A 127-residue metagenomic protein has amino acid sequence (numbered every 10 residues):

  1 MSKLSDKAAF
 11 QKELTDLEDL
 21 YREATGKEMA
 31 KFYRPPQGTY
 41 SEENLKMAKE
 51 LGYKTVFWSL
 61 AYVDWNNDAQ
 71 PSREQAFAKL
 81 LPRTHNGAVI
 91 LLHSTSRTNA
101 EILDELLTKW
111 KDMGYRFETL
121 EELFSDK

Functional and structural regions predicted by a protein language model:
M1-T25, T39-N86, N99-E101, E105: Alpha-helical scaffold elements lining the catalytic groove of polysaccharide deacetylases
K27-F32: A short coil-to-beta-strand element that immediately follows conserved catalytic motifs
Y33-P36, A48, T55, I90 (+2 more regions): Conserved, mostly hydrophobic/aromatic
R34-G38, W58-A61, L92-S96, L120-L123: Active-site-proximal beta-strand/loop segments in catalytic clefts of secreted hydrolases
T98-K127: C-terminal domain-boundary segment and adjacent tail
